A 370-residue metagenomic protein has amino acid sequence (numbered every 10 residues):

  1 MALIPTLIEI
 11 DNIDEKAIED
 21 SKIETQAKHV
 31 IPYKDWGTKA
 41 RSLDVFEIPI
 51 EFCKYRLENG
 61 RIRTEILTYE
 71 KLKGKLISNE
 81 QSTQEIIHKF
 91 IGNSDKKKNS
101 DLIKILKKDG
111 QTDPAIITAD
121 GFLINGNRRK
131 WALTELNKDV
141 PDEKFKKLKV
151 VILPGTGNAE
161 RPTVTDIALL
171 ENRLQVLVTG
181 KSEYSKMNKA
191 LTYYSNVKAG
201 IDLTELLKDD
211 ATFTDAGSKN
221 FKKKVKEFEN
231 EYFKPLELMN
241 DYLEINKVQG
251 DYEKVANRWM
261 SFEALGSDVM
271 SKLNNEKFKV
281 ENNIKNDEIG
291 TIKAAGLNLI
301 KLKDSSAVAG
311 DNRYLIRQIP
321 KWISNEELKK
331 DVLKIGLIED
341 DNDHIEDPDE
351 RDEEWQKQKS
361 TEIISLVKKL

Functional and structural regions predicted by a protein language model:
A2-P141: Short, charged/polar connector segments at secondary-structure boundaries
F90-I91, K138, K144-D210, D215-E237 (+1 more regions): Amphipathic, charge-rich alpha-helical segments that serve as recognition/docking helices
S100, K130, L191, E227 (+1 more regions): Non-catalytic, well-ordered alpha-helical scaffold segments
P141-L148, M187-A190, D215-L302: Amphipathic alpha-helical "recognition" segments
N220, N230, G250, D287 (+6 more regions): Alpha-helix boundary/N-cap detector
D287, T291-K329: Eukaryote-biased activation of long, low-complexity terminal tails and linkers
I323-L370: Charged/polar low-complexity intrinsically disordered segments, enriched in acidic residues
